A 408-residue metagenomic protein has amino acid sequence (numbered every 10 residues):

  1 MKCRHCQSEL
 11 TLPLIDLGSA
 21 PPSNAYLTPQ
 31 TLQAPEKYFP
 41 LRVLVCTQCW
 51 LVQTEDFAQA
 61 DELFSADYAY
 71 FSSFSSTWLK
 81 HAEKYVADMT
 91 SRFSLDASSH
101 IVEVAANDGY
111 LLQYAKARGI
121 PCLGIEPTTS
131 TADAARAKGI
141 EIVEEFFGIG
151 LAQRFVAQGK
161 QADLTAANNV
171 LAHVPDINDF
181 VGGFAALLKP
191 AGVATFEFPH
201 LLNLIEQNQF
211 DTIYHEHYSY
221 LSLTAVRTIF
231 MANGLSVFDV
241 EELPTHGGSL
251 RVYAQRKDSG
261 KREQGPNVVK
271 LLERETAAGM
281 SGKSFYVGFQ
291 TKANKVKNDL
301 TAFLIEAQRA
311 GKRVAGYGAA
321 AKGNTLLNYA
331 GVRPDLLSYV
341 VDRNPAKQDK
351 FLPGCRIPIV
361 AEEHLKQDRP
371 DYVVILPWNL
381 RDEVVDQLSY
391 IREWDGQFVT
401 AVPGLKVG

Functional and structural regions predicted by a protein language model:
M1-T77, E241: N-terminal juxtadomain amphipathic helix that follows a signal peptide/anchor or precedes a small N-terminal auxiliary
A97-N107, V314-Y317: Conserved class I S-adenosyl-L-methionine
D108-G119: Conserved SAM-binding loop of SAM-dependent methyltransferases across substrates and taxa, primarily the Class I
A166: A conserved beta-strand element that flanks and buttresses the S-adenosyl-L-methionine
N178-V193: A short glycine-rich, Lys/Arg-flanked "PGG" loop and its adjoining helix->strand segment in the class I
A191-P199, Q397-A401: Conserved beta-strand signature within the Rossmann-like core of class I S-adenosyl-L-methionine
A194-S219, L223-A225, F230: Short, glycine-/aromatic-enriched active-site segment of Class I SAM-dependent methyltransferases
H246-K292: Flexible, glycine-/basic-rich loop-and-beta segments that form/coincide with the SAM-dependent methyltransferase
